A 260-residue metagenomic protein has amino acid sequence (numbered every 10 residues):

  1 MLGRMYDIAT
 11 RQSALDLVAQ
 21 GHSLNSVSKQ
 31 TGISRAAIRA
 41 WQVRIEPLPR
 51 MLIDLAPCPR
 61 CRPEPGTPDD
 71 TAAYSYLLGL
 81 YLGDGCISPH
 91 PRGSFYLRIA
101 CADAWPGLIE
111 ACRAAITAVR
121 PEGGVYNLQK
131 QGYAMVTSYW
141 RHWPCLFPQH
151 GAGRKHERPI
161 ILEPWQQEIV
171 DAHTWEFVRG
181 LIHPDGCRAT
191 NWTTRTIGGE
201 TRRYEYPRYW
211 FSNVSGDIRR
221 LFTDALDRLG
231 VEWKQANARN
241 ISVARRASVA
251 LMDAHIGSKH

Functional and structural regions predicted by a protein language model:
M1-H260: Internal intein/HINT superfamily modules and their associated LAGLIDADG
